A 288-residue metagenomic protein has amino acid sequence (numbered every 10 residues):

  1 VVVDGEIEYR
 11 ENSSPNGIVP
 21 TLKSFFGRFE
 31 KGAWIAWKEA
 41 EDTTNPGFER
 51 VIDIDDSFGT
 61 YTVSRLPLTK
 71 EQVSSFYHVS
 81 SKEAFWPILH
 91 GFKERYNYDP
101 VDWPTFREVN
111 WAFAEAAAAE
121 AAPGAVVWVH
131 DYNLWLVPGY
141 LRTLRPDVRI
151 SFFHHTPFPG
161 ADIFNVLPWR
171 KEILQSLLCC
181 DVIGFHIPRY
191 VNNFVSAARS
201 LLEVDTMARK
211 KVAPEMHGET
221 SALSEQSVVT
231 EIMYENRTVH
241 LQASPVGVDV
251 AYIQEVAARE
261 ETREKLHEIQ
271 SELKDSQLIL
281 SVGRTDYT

Functional and structural regions predicted by a protein language model:
V1-T288: Catalytic cores of carbohydrate-active enzymes across secretory and cytosolic contexts
